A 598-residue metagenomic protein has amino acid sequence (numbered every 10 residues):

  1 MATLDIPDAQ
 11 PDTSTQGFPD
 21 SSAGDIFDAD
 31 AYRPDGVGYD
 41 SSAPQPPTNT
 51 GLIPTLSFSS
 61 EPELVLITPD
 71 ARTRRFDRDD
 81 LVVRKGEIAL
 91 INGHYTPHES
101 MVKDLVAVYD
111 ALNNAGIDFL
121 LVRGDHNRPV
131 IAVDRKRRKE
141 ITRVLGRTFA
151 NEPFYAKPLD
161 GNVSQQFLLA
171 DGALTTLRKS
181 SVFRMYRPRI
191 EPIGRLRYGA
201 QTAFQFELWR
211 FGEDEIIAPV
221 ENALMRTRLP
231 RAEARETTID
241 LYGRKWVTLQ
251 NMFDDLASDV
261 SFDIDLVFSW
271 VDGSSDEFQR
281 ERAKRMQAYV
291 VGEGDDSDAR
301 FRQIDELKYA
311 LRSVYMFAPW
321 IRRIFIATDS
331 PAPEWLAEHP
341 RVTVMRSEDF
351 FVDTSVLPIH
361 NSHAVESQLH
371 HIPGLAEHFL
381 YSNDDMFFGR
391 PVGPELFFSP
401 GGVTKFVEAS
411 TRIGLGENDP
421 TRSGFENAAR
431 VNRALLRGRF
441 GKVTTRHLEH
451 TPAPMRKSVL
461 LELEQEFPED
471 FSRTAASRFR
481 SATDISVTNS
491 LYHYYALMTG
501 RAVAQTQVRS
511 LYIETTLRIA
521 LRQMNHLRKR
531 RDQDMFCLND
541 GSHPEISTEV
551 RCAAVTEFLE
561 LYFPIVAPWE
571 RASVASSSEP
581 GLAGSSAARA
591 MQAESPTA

Functional and structural regions predicted by a protein language model:
M1-D20, G24-D28: N-terminal acidic, proline/glycine-rich, low-complexity intrinsically disordered segments
E63-E140, E233-D349, G500, L538-I546 (+1 more regions): N-terminal anchoring/stem segment of glycosyltransferases
L66-I67, K85-Y242: N-terminal accessory interaction module
N113, R137-I141, L145-R184, R189 (+2 more regions): Long, low-complexity C-terminal extensions of enzymes
W335-G374: Active-site-proximal specificity loops/subdomain of glycosyltransferases
Q368-I413: GT-A fold catalytic core of metal-dependent nucleotide-sugar glycosyltransferases, centered on the diacidic
F398, T404-R478: Long, charge-rich alpha-helical interaction segments
E466, D470-V503: P-loop NTPase catalytic cores that bind/hydrolyze ATP
